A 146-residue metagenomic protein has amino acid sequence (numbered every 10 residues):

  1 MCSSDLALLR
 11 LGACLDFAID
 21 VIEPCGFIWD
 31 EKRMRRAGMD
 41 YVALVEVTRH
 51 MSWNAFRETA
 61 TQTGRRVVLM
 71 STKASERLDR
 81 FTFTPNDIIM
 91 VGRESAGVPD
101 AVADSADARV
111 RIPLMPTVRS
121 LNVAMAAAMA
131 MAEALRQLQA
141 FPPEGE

Functional and structural regions predicted by a protein language model:
C2-S3: Short, small-residue-biased leader/transition segments that mark boundaries at the very start of proteins
L8: Aromatic/hydrophobic pocket-lining residues that form π-stacking "cages" and hydrophobic walls in ligand
L11, A101-V102: Hydrophobic/aromatic ligand-binding patch that stacks against planar heteroaromatic rings of cofactors or nucleotides
D16-A18, R66, A108: Residue-level detector of anion-binding/catalytic polar loops
A18-P24: Short internal beta-strands
D20, T48-H50, V110: General small-molecule cofactor/ligand-binding pocket signal
E31-V98: S-adenosyl-L-methionine/SAH cofactor-binding core of RNA-modifying enzymes
S105-E146: Structured adenosyl-cofactor binding patch, chiefly the S-adenosyl-L-methionine
